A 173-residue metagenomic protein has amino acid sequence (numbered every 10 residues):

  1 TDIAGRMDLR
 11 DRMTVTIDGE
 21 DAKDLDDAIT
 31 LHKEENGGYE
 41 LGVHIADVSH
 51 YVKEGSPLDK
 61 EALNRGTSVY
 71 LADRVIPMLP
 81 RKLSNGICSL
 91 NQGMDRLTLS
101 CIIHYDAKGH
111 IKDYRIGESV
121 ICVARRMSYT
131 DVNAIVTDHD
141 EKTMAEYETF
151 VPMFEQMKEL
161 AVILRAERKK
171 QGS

Functional and structural regions predicted by a protein language model:
T1-S173: Electropositive polyanion-binding surfaces
